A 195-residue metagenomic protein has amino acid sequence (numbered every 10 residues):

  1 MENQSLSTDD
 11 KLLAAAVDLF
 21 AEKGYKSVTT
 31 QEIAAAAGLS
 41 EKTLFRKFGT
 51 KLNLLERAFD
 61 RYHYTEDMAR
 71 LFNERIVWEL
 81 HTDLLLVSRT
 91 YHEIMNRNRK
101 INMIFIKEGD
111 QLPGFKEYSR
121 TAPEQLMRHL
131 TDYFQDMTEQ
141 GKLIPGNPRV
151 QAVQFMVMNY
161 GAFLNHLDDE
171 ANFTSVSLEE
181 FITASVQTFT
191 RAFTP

Functional and structural regions predicted by a protein language model:
M1-K23, S27-R46, N53: Basic, helix-initiating cap at the start of DNA-binding domains
D9-D10, T30, L52, V77 (+6 more regions): Short, structured helix-loop boundary elements
Y25-K26, F115, L143: Conserved hydrophobic residue
T50-E56, T65: Short amphipathic alpha-helical segment with a characteristic S/N-K-E followed by hydrophobic residues
R70, M95-K116, L164-D168: Amphipathic alpha-helical segments used for helix-helix packing
R70-K100, A152-F155: Hydrophobic alpha-helical connector segments
E93-R97, G114-Q140, R149-V153, L164 (+1 more regions): Amphipathic alpha-helical packing segments from all-alpha helical-bundle domains
T138-Q187: Hydrophobic/aromatic-rich alpha-helical bundle segments in the mid-to-C-terminal region
